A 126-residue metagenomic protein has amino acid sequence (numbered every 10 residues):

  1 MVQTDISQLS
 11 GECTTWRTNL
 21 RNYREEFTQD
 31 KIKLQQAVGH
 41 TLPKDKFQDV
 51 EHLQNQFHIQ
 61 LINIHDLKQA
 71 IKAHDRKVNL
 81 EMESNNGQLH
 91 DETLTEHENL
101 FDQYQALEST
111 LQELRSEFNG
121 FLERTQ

Functional and structural regions predicted by a protein language model:
M1-Q126: Charge-rich amphipathic alpha-helical interaction elements
